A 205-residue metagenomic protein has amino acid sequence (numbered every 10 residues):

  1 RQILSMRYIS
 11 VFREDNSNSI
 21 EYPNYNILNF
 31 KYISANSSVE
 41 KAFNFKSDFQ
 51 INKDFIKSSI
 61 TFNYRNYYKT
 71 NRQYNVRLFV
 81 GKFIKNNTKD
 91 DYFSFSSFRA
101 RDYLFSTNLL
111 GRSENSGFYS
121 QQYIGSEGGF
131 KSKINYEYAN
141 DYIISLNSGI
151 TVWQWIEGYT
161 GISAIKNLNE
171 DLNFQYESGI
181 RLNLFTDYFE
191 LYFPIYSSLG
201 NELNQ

Functional and structural regions predicted by a protein language model:
R1-T151: C-terminal outer-membrane beta-barrel translocator/porin domains of Gram-negative envelope proteins and their
V11-D15, I165-N167, L182: Short acidic, S/G/P-rich loop/turn micro-motifs used as interaction or catalytic elements
R72, V76-K85, S97, Y103 (+1 more regions): Predominantly the C-terminal beta-signal and adjacent terminal strand-loop region of outer-membrane beta-barrel
K133-A139, I165-L172: Short, contiguous acidic/charged loop-to-helix segments that flank catalytic cores in large enzymes
A139-Y142, I150-Q154, L172-Y176, N183-F185: A structural signal for short secondary-structure junctions
N147-T151, I156-Y159, S163: Extended serine/threonine-enriched, polar tracts that run as long, contiguous segments within proteins
W155-T160, L168-D171, E190-Y192: Extended hydrophobic-aromatic, low-complexity segments
S163-N167, S197-G200: Short Gly/Pro-enriched loop/turn and capping motifs at secondary-structure junctions
